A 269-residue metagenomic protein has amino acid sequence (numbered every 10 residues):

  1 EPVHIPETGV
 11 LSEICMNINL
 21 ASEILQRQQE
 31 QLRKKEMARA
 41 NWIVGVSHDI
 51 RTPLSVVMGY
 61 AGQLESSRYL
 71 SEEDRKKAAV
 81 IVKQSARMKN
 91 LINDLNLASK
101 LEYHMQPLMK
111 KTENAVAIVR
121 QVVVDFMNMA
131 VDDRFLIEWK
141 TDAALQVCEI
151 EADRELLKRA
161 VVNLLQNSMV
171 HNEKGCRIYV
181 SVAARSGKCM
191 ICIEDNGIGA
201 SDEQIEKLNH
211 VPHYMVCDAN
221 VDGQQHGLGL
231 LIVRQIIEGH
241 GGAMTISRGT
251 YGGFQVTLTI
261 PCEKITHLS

Functional and structural regions predicted by a protein language model:
E1-V44, V57-E65, G227, L231 (+5 more regions): Membrane-proximal HAMP signal-relay module
K83-M88: Short alpha-helical segment of the dimerization/phosphotransfer core of two-component systems
Y103-L108, V147-A152: Conserved micro-motifs of the catalytic ATP-binding
M109-M127: A conserved beta-strand-to-alpha-helix junction within the catalytic ATP-binding
M129-K140: Short conserved segments within the C-terminal catalytic ATPase subdomain
N167-M169: Short helix-loop "hinge" at the ATP-lid/N-box region of the Bergerat-fold HATPase_c
D195: Acidic ATP/Mg2+-coordinating residue in the GHKL
A200-C217: Short conserved segment of the HATPase_c
